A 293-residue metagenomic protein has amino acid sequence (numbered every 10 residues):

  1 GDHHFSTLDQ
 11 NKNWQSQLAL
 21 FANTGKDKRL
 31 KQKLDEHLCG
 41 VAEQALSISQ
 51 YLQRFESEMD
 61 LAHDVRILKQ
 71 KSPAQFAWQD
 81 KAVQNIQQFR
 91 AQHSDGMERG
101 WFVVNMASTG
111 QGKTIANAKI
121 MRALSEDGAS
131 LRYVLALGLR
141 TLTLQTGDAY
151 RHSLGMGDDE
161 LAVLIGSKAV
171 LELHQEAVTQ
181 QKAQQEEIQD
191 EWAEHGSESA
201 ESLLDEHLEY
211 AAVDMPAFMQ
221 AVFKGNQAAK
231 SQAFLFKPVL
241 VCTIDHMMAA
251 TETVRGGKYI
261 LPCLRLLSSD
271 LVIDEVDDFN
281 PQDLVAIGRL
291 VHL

Functional and structural regions predicted by a protein language model:
G1-L68: N-terminal accessory nucleic-acid engagement/regulatory domains that precede and modulate ATP-driven motor cores
E58-M106: Conserved pre-motif I regulatory segment
M97-I120, F279-N280: Walker A/P-loop
M97-V104, S130-R132, F236-P238: Pre-Walker A (Motif I) flank of P-loop NTPase domains
A107, G166, E275: The Walker A (P-loop) glycine that initiates the GxxxxGKT/S ATP-binding motif of P-loop NTPases
I120-G147, G155-D159: Conserved SF1/SF2 helicase motif Ia
R151-P238, I244-H246: A substrate-engagement module of RecA-like helicase motors
M247, I260-H292: SF2 helicase catalytic motif II
